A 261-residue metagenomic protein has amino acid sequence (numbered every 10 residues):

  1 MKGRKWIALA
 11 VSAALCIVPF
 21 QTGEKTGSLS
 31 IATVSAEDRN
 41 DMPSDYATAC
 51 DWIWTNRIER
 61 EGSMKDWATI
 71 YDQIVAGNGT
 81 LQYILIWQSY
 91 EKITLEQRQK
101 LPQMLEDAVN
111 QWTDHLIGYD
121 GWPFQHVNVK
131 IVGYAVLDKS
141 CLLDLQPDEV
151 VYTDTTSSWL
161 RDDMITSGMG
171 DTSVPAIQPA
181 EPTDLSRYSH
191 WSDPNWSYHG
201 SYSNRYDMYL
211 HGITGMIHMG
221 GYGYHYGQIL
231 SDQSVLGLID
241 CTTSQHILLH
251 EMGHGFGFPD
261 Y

Functional and structural regions predicted by a protein language model:
M1-A10, G23: Bacterial N-terminal signal peptides that target proteins for export
M1-G3, V18, L29: Compositionally biased, low-complexity segments enriched in small residues
W6-L9, E59-Q82, R187-Y209: Short, surface-exposed loop and linker segments with low hydrophobicity and enrichment for Pro/Ser/Thr
V11, L15-P19: Hydrophobic core
L15, G23-R161: N-terminal low-structure segments adjacent to metalloprotease catalytic domains across cellular compartments
W122-H246: Metzincin-family zinc-dependent endopeptidase catalytic domain
T242-D260: Active-site recognition of the HExxH zinc-binding catalytic motif
